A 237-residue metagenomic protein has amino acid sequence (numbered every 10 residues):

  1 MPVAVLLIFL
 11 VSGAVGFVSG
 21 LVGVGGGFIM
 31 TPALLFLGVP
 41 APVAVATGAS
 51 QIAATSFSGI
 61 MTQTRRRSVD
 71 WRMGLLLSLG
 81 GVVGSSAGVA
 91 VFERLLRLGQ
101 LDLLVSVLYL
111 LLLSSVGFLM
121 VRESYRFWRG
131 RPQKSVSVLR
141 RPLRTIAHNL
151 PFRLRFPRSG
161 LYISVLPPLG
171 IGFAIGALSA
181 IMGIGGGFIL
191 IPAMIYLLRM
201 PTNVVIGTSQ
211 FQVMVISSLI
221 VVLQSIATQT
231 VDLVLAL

Functional and structural regions predicted by a protein language model:
M1-V11, R65-A174, Y196, I226-L237: Juxtamembrane transmembrane-helix boundary motif
V3-A4, G38-V43: Extracellular/periplasmic helix-loop-helix junction of adjacent transmembrane segments in MFS-like secondary
L7-V15, S19, G23, G27 (+17 more regions): Alpha-helical transmembrane segments in multi-pass membrane proteins
L34: Conserved glycine-centered beta->alpha loop in an early N-terminal alpha/beta scaffold
A41-A46, I206-Q210: Small-residue hotspots at the loop-to-helix junctions and early N-terminal turns of transmembrane alpha-helices
T208-S225, Q229-V231, L235-A236: Glycine/small-residue-rich hydrophobic helix-like segments
